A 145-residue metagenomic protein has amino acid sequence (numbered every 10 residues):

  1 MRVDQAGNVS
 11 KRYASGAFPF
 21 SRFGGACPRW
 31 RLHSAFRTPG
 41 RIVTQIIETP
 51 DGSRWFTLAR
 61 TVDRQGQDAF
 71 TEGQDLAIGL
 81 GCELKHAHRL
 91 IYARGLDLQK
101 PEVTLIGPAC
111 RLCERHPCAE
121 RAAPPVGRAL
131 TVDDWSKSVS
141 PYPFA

Functional and structural regions predicted by a protein language model:
M1-A145: Conserved binding/catalytic microenvironments
